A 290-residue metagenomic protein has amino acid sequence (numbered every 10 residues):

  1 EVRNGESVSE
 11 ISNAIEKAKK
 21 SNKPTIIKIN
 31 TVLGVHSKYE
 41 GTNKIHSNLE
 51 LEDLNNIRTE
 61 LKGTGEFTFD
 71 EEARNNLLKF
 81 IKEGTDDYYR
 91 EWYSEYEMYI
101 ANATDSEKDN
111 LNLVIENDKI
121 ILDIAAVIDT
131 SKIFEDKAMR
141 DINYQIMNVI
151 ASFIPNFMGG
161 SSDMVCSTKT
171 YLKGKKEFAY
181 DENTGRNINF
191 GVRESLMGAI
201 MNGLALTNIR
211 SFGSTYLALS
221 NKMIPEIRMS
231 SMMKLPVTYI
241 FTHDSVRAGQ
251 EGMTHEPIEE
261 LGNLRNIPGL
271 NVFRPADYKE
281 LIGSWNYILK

Functional and structural regions predicted by a protein language model:
E1-R193: Conserved acidic/glycine
N189-K290: Conserved thiamine diphosphate
